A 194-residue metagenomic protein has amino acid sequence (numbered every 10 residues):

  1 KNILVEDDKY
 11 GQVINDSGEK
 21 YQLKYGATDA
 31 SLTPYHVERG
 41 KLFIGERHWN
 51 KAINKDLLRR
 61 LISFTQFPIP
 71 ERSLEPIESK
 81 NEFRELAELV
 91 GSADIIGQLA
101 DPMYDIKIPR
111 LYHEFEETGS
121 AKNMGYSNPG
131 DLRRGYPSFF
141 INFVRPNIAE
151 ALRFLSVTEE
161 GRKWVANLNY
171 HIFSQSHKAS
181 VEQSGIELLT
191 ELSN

Functional and structural regions predicted by a protein language model:
K1-Q22: Acidic/His-rich, divalent-metal-binding segments that scaffold phosphate/diphosphate chemistry
I3-Y10, E46-I53, F64-N194: Divalent metal-dependent phosphate-bond-processing catalytic cores, especially two-metal-ion Mg2+/Mn2+ enzymes that act
N15-K20, R59-T65: Short, conserved phosphate-binding/catalytic loop or strand-edge motifs used in phosphoryl-/nucleotidyl-transfer
D16-K24, E71-R72, A87: Alpha-helical context
Y21-Y35: A short acidic, glycine-rich active-site loop that binds or catalyzes chemistry on phosphate/adenosine moieties
L32-W49: An active-site-proximal "capping" alpha-helix that borders the catalytic cofactor pocket
T33, K41, K55-R59, S63: Eukaryote-skewed repeat-based solenoidal scaffolds used as protein-protein interaction platforms, primarily
